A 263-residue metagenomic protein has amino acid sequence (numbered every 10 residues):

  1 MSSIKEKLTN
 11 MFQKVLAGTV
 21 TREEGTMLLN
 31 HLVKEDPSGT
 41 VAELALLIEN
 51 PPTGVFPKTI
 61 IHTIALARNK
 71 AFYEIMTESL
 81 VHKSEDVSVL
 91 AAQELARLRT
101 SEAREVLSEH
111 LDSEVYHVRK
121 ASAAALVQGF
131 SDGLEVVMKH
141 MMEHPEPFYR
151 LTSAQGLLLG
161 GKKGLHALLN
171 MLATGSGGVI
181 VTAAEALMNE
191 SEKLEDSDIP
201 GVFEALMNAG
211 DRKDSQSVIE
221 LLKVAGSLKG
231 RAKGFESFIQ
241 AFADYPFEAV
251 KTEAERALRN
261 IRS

Functional and structural regions predicted by a protein language model:
M1-K58, H62-L66, E248-N260: N-terminal alpha-helical scaffold/docking segments in eukaryotic complex subunits
S2-V15, K34-E49, N69-V81, T100-D112 (+5 more regions): Amphipathic alpha-helical scaffolding segments comprising HEAT/armadillo-like alpha-solenoid repeats
G18-T21, P52-T53, K83-S84, E114-Y116 (+4 more regions): Short inter-helical turns and helix N-cap capping residues of alpha-solenoid HEAT/ARM repeat scaffolds
R22-G25, P57, S88, R119 (+5 more regions): Residue-level detector of extended alpha-helical repeat arrays and alpha-solenoid scaffolds
E24-L28, P57-I60, A91, S122 (+4 more regions): Conserved hydrophobic register position within alpha-solenoid helical repeats
N30-V33, A65, A96, V127 (+4 more regions): Structural signature of alpha-helical solenoid repeat scaffolds
V115-E185: Solenoidal tandem-repeat scaffolds enriched in leucines and small polar residues
A183-A184, A209-R259: Long, ordered, amphipathic alpha-helical scaffolds
